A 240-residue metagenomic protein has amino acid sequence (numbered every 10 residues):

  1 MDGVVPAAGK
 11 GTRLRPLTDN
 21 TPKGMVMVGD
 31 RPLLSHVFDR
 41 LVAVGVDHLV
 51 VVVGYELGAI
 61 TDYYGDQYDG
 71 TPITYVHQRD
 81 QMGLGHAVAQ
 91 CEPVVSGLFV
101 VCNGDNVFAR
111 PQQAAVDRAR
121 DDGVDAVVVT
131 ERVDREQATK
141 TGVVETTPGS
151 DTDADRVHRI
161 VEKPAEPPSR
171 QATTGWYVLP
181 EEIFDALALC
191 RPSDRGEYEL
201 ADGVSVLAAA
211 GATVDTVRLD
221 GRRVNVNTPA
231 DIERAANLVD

Functional and structural regions predicted by a protein language model:
M1-T18: N-terminal nucleotide-binding beta1-loop-alpha1 segment
D2-V5, M27, R31-C102, V107 (+1 more regions): Conserved N-terminal catalytic core of the sugar/cofactor nucleotidyltransferase
K10, T21, E56, L219-R222: A generic "binding-loop/recognition-motif" signal
L14, I60-Y64, L187, A235: Hydrophobic packing residues within well-ordered alpha-helices of enzyme cores
M25, V143-P148, T216: A structural signal for short hydrophobic beta-strand segments in well-ordered beta-sheet cores
V76-Q78, Q90, V129, K163 (+1 more regions): Conserved beta-strand termini and adjacent loop/short-helix elements that scaffold enzyme active sites in alpha/beta
R110-T141: Conserved donor-nucleotide/metal-binding helix-loop-beta segment in metal-dependent transferases, i.e., the alpha-helix
D151-V224, A230-D240: Catalytic-core segments of class I nucleotidyltransferases/pyrophosphorylases that form NMP-activated intermediates
